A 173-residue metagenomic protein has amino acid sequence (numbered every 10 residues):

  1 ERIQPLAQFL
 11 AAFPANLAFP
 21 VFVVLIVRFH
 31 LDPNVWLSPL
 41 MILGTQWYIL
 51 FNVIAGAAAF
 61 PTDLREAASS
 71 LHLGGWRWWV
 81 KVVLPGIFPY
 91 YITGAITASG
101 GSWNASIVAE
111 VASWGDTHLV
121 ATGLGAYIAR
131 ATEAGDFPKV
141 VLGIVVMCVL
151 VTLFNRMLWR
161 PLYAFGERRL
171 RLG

Functional and structural regions predicted by a protein language model:
I3-T45: Generic hydrophobic transmembrane alpha-helix motif, especially the helices
P5, F9, S38-T45, A95 (+5 more regions): Residue-level signature of the transmembrane alpha-helical core of multi-pass small-molecule transporters
L17, V21, G44, Y48 (+4 more regions): Transmembrane alpha-helix boundary/anchor motif
V23-V24, I144-F154: Hydrophobic core segments of alpha-helical transmembrane domains in multi-pass membrane transport and ion-translocation
D32-A98: Membrane-cytosol interface at the C-terminal ends of specific transmembrane alpha-helices in multi-pass membrane
G75-A109, V141-L142, V146, L158 (+1 more regions): Transmembrane alpha-helices
N104-V141, V146, L170-G173: Glycine-rich helix-loop "coupling/hinge" segments at transmembrane-helix boundaries in multipass transporters
R160-G173: Short cytosolic juxtamembrane segments of multi-pass membrane proteins
